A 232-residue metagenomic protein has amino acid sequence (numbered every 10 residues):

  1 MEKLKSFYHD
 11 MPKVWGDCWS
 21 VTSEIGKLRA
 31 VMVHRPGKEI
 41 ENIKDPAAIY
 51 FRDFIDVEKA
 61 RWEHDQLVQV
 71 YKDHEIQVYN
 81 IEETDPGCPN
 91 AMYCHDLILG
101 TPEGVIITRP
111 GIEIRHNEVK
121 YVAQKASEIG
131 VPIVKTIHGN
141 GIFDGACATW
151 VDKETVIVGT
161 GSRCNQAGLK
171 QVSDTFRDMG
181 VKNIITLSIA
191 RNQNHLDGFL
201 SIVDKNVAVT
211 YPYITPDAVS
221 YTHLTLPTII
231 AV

Functional and structural regions predicted by a protein language model:
M1-L224: The feature marks the mature, well-folded catalytic cores of soluble enzymes
H223-V232: Single conserved hydrophobic/aromatic residue that forms the stacking wall/gate of nucleotide- or nucleobase-binding
